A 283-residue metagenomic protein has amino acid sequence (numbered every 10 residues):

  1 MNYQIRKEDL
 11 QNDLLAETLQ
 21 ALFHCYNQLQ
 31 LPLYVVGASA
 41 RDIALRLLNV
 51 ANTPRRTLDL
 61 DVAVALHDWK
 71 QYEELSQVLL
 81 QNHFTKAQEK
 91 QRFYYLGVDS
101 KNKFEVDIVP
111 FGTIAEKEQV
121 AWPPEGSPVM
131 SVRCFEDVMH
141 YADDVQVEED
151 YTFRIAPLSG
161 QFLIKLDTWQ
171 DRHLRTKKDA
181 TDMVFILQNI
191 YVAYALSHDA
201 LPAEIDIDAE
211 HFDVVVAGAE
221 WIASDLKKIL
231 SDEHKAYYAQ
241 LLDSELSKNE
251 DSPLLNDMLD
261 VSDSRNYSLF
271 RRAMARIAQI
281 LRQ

Functional and structural regions predicted by a protein language model:
M1-Q283: Compositionally biased terminal segments of proteins
